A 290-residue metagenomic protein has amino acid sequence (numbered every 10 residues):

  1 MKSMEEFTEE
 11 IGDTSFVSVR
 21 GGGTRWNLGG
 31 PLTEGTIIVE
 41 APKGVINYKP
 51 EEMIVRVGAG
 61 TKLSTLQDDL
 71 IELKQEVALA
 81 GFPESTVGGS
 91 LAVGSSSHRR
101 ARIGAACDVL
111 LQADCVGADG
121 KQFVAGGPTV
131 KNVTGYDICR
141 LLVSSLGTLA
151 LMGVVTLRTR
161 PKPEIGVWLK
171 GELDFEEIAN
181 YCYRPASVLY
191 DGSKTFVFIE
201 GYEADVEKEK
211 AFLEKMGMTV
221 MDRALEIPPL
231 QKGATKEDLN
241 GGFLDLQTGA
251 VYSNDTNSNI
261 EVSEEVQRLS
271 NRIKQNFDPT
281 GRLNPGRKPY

Functional and structural regions predicted by a protein language model:
M1-V19, V39-F82, S95-P128, P163-K170: N-terminal glycine-rich flavin-associated loop
F7-E10, L66, D174-I178, V206-E209 (+1 more regions): Hydrophobic side chains in well-ordered alpha-helices
V19-R25: Glycine-rich beta-strand-to-loop/alpha-helix junction loops that act as flexible
G29-L32, G192, A211-Y290: Conserved glycine-rich FAD pyrophosphate-binding loop
P42-Y48, G153-K162, R184-T195, T219-L225 (+1 more regions): Short, flexible, solvent-exposed loop/turn segments with mixed acidic/basic and small polar residues
L73-V77, N180-A186, A211-V220, F243: A common structural junction motif
E84-L189, T195: FAD-binding subdomain of flavoenzyme oxidoreductases
E172-D174, I199-E207, T235: Helix N-cap motif at beta-to-alpha junctions
